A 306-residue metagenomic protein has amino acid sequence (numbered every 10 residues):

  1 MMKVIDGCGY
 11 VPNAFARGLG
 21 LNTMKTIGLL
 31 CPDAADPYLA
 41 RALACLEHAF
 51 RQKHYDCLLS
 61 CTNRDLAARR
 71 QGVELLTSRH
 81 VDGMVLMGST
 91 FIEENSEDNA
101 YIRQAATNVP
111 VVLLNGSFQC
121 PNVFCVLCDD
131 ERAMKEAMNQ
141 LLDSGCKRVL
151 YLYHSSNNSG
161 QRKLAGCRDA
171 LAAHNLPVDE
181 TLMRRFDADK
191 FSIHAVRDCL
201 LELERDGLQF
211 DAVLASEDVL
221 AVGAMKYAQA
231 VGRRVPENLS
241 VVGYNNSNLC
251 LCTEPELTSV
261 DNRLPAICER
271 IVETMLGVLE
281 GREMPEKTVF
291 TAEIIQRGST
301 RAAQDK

Functional and structural regions predicted by a protein language model:
M1-K25, R301-K306: N-terminal helix-turn-helix DNA-binding module of bacterial transcription factors
L21-N139, D143, R205: Alpha-helical recognition/docking segments in bacterial nutrient-uptake and carbohydrate-utilization systems
P37-Q52, A133-A137, N158-P177, A195 (+2 more regions): Short, solvent-exposed amphipathic alpha-helices that sit in or adjacent to ligand/effector-binding or catalytic
F50-C61, Y151, R168-A195: Short beta-strand elements in bilobed, periplasmic/extracellular small-molecule ligand-binding domains
V81-T90, R148-L152, G207-E217, S240-V242: Periplasmic-binding protein-like
N122-Y151, Q161, R168-D169, S192-E202 (+2 more regions): Hydrophobic alpha-helical segments within soluble ligand-binding/sensing domains
K135-L176, E286-T300: An alpha-beta-alpha
R197-K306: Flexible loop/turn connectors
